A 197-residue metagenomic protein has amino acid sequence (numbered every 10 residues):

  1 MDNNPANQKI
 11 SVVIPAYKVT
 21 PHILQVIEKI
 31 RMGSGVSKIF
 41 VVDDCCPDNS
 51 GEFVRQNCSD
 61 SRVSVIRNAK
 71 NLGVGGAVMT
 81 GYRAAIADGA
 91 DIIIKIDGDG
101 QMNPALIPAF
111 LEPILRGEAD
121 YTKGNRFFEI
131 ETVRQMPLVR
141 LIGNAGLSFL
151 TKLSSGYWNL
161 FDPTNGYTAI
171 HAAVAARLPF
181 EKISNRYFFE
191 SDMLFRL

Functional and structural regions predicted by a protein language model:
K9-S11, K38, D192: Cell-envelope/extracellular polymer assembly enzymes that use nucleotide-activated donors
V19-H22, C46, N103: Donor nucleotide-sugar binding loop of glycosyltransferases
V19-M32: Short, well-formed alpha-helical segments that are part of the catalytic scaffolds of diverse glycosyltransferases
I27, V36-C46, I66-R67, I96: Short beta-strand/loop segment that forms part of the nucleotide-sugar
D43-E52, G100: A conserved acidic beta->alpha catalytic loop
N68-K70, V74-A87, P104-Y187: Acceptor/aglycone-binding surface of glycosyltransferases and processive sugar-polymer synthases
A90-D99: Short beta-strand-to-loop acidic/aromatic patch adjacent to the donor-nucleotide binding site
Y187-M193: Acidic donor-binding loop at a coil-to-helix junction in glycosyltransferase catalytic cores that engages
